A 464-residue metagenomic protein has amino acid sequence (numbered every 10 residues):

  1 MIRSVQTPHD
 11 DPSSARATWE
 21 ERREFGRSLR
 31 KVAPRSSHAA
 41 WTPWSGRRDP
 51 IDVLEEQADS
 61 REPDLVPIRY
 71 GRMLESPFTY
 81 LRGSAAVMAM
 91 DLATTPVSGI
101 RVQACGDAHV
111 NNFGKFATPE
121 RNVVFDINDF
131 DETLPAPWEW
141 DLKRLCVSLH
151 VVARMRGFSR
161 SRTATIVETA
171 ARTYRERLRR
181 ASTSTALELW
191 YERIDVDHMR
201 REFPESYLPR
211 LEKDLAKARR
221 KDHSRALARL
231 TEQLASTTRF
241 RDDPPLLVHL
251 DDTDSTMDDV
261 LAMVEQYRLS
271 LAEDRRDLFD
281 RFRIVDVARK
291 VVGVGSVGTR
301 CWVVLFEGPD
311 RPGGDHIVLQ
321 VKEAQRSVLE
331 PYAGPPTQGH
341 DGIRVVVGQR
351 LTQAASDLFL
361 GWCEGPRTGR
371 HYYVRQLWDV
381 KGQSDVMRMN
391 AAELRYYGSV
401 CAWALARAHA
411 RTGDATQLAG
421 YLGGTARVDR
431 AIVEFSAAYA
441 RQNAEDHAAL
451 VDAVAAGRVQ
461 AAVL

Functional and structural regions predicted by a protein language model:
S4-T7, V345: Positively charged, low-complexity intrinsically disordered regions
T7-A17: General secondary-structure propensity
A15-T18, R22-C105, V110-K213, R219 (+1 more regions): Conserved ATP-binding subdomain of kinase catalytic cores across diverse folds
R193-M263: Long, low-complexity segments enriched in small/aliphatic residues
